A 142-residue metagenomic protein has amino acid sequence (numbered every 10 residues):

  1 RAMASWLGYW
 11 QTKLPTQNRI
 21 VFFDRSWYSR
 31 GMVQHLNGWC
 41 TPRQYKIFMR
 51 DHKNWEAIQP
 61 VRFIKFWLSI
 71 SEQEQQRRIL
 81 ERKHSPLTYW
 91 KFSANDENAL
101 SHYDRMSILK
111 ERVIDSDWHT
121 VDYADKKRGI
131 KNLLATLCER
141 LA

Functional and structural regions predicted by a protein language model:
R1-K53: Conserved nucleotide-sensing/catalytic segment adjacent to the nucleotide-binding pocket in NTP-handling enzymes
A2-M3, S29-Q34, S71-L80, G129-N132: Switch/connector loops and helix/strand junctions flanking conserved nucleotide-binding motifs in nucleotide-processing
A4-Q11, E81, L133-E139: Short, surface-exposed amphipathic charged segments that create phosphate/polyanion-binding patches used for binding
T16-R19, E56-I64, S85-T88, D115-W118: Short glycine-/polar-rich loops that comprise or flank the Walker A/P-loop and associated switch/sensor motifs
F22, F66, V121: Conserved RecA-like P-loop NTPase ATPase core
S26-W27, W67-S71, A124: Anionic group-transfer/hydrolysis microenvironments
H35-M49, Q59-S107: A glycine- and Lys/Arg-enriched "phosphate-lid" helix/loop adjacent to the NTP-binding pocket of small-molecule kinases
S107-A142: NTP-dependent small-molecule kinase module
